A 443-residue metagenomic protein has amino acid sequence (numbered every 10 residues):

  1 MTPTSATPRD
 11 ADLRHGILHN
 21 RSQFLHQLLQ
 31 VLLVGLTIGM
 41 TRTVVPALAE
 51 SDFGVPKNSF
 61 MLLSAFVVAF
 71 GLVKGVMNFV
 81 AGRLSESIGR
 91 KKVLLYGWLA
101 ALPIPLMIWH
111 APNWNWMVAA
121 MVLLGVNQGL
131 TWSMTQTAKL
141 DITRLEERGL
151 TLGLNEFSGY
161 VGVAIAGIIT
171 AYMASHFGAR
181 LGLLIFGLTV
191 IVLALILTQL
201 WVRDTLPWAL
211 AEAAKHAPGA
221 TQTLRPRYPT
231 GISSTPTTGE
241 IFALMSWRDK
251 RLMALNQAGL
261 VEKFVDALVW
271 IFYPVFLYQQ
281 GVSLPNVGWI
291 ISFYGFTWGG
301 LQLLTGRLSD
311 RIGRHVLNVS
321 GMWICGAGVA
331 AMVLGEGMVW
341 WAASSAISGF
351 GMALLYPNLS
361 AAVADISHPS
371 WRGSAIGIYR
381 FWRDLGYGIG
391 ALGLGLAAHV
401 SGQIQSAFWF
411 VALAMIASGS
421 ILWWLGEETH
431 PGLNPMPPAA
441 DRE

Functional and structural regions predicted by a protein language model:
T2-R21, D204-L255, P438-E443: Juxtamembrane intracellular "pre-TM" segments in multi-pass secondary transporters
L18-G71, M253-A254, A258, K263-Q280: Helix-loop boundary and gating motifs at the non-cytosolic
G71-F79, V163-A164, G295-L303, G388: Residue-level signature of mid-helix packing/kink "hotspots" within the transmembrane helices of 12-pass Major
M77-G89, Q302-G313, H399: Helix-to-loop junctions at the C-terminal end of transmembrane segments in multipass secondary transporters
L99-P112, I324-E336: C-terminal ends and interior cores of transmembrane alpha-helices in multi-pass membrane transporters/permeases
V122-Y160, A361-A362: Cytoplasmic helix-loop-helix junction between adjacent transmembrane helices in 12-TM secondary transporters
G182-Q199, F408-W423: Symmetry-related core transmembrane helices of the 12-TM Major Facilitator Superfamily/SLC fold
